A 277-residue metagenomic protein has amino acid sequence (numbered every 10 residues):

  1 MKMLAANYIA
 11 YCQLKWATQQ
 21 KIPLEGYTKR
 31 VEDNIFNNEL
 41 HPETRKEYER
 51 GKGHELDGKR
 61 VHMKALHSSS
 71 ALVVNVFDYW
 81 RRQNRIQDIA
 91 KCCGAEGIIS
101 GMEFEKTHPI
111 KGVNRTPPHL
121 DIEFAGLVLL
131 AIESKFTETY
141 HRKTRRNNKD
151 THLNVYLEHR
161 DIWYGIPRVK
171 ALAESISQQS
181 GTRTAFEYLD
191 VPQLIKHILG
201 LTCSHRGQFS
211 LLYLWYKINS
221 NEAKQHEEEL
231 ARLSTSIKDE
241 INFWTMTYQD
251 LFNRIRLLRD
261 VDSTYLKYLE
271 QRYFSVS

Functional and structural regions predicted by a protein language model:
M1-H108, P117, S277: Nuclease-adjacent, charged terminal/linker segments that flank catalytic cores
R60-S68, I110-N114, L120, R160-Y164 (+1 more regions): Conserved aromatic-histidine-acidic binding/catalytic patches
V74, P118-L120, L130, F209: Residue-level detector of short, conserved catalytic/binding motifs and their immediate flanks
R82-C92, H141, R206-S210, A223: Short, solvent-exposed secondary-structure capping/transition elements
E123-A131, T202-G207: Active-site beta-strand-loop-beta-strand hairpin of nuclease catalytic cores that positions key catalytic residues
S134-T151, I218: Short beta-strand-loop-alpha-helix junction that forms the active-site gateway of nucleic-acid-processing nucleases
R145-L211: Acidic, metal/cofactor-coordinating or nucleic-acid-engaging core segments within structured domains
E187-D190, L194-S277: Non-catalytic C-terminal interaction segments of nucleic acid-processing enzymes
